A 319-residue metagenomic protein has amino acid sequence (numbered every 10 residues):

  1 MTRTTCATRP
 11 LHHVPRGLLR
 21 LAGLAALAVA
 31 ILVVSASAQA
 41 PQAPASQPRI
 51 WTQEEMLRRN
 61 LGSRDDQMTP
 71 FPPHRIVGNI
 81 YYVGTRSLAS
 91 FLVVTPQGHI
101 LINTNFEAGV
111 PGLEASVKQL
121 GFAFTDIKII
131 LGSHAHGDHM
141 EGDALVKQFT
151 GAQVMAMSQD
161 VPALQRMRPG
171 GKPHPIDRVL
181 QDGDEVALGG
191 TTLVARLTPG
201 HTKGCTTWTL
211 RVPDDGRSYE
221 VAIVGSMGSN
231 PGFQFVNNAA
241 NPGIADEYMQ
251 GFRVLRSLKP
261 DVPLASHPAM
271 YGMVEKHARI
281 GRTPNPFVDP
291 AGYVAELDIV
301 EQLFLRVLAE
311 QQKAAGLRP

Functional and structural regions predicted by a protein language model:
M1-G17: N-terminal secretory signal peptides that target proteins for export/translocation
R20-V34: Bacterial N-terminal signal peptides
A36, A40-D66, D215, S229-P319: Accessory terminal helices/loops
P44, A108-P111, K118-E185, R282 (+1 more regions): Active-site HxH/HxHxD metal-binding segment of metal-dependent hydrolases
E54-L61, T69-P70, R75-V77, D126 (+5 more regions): Metallo-beta-lactamase
D66-L120, F124, T207-S229: Conserved beta-strand hairpin/beta-sheet module of binuclear metal-dependent hydrolase folds, prominently
I102-T104, I127-A135, M155-M157, L197-G200 (+2 more regions): Active-site neighborhood of phospho(di)ester-bond hydrolases with catalytic His/Asp-centered motifs
G109, A135-G142, V161-L164, K203-T206 (+3 more regions): Active-site environment of divalent metal-dependent phosphoester hydrolases
